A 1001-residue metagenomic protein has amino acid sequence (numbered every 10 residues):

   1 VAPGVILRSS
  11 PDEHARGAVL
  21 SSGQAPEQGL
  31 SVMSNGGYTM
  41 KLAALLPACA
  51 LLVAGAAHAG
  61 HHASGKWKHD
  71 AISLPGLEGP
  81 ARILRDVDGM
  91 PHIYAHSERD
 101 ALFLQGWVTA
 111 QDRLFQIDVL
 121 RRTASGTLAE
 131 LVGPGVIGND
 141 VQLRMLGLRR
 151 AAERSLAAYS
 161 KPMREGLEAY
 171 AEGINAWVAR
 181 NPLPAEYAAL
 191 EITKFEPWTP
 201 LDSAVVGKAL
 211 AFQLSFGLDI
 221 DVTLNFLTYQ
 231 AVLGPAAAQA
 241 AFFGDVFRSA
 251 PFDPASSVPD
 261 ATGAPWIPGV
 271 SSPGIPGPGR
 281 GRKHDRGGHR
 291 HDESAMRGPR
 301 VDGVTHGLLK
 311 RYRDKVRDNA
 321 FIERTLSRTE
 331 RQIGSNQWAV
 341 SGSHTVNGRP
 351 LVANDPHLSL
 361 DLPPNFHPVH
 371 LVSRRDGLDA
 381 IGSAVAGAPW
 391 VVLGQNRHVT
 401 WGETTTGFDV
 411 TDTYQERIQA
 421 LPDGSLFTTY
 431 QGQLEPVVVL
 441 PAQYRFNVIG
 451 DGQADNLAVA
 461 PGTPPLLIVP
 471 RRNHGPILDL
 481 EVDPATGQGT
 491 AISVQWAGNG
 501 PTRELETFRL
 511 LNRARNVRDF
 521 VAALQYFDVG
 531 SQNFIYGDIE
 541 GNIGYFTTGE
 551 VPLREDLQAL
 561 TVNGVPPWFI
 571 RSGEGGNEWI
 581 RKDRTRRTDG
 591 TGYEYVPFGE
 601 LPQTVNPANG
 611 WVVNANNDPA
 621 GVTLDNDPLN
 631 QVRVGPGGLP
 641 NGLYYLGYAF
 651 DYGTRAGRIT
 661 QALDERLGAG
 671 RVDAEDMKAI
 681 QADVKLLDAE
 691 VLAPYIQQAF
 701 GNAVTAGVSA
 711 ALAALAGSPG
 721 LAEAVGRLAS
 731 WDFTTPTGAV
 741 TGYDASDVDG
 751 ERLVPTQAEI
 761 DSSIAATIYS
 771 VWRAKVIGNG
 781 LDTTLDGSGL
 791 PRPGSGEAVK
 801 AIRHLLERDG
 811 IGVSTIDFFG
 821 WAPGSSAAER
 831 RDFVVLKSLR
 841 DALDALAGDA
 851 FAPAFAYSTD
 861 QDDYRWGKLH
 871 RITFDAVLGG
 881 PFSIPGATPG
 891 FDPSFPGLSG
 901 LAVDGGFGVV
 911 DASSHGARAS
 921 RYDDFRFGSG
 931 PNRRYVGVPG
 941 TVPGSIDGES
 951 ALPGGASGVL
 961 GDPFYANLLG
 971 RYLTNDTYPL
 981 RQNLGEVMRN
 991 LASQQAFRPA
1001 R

Functional and structural regions predicted by a protein language model:
P26-T39: Short, Lys/Arg-enriched N-terminal segments with co-localized hydrophobic residues within the first ~10-30 amino acids
L46-A54: Bacterial N-terminal signal peptides
G60-L351, P356, L362, G382 (+3 more regions): Substrate-recognition/specificity elements adjacent to catalytic centers across diverse enzyme folds
A101-Q105, Q142, A151-R164, Q495 (+4 more regions): Second-shell loop/turn segments in exported
S373-S383, W390, G394-V399, E403-E574: Glycine- and hydrophobic-rich flexible loops that cap the catalytic core of alpha/beta enzyme folds
T411, L478, T490, V529-R666 (+4 more regions): Hydrophobic alpha-helical segments
L624-G707, P823-R1001: Terminal end segments
A745-A842: Charged, long alpha-helical assembly modules
